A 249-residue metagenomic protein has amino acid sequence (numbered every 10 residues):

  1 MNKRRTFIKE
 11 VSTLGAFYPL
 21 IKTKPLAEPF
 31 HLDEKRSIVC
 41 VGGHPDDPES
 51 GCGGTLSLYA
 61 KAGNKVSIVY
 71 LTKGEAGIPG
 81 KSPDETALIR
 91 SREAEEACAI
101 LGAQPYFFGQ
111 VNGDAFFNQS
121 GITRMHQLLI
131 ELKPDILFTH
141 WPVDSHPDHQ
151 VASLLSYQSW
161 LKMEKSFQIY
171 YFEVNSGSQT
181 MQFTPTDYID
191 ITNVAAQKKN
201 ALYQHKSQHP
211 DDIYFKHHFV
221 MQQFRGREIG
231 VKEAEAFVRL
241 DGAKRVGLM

Functional and structural regions predicted by a protein language model:
M1-I8, T23: Twin-arginine (Tat) signal peptide motif
K9-G15, K24-V41, K81, V111 (+1 more regions): Metal-dependent de-N-acetylase/amidase catalytic core
I38-P45, E49-P83: ATP-dependent adenylation/pyrophosphate-handling site
D46, T72, A94, P105 (+3 more regions): Divalent metal-coordination and catalytic microenvironments
V66, P105, I169: Hydrophobic anchor at the start of a short beta-strand that flanks the dinucleotide cofactor-binding loop
L71, C98-G113: A conserved beta-strand->alpha-helix junction
A76-L101: Glycine-rich phosphate-binding loop and adjoining beta1-alpha1-beta2 segment of Rossmann-like nucleotide-binding folds
